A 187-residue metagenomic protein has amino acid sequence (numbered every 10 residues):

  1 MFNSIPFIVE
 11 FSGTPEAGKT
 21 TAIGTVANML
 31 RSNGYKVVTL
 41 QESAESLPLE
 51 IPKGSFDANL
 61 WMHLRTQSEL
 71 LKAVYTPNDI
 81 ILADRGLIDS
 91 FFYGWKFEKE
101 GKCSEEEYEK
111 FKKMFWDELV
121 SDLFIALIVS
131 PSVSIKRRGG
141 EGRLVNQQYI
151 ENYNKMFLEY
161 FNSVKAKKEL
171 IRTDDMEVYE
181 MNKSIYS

Functional and structural regions predicted by a protein language model:
F2, G139-S187: NTP-dependent small-molecule kinase module
F11: Hydrophobic anchor at the beta1->P-loop junction of P-loop NTPases
E16: Walker A (P-loop) phosphate-binding loop of P-loop NTPases
K19: Conserved lysine of the Walker
A22, V26: Hydrophobic positions on the alpha1 helix immediately C-terminal to the Walker A/P-loop
A27-L70: Conserved substrate/cofactor phosphate-moiety recognition/catalytic segment in nucleotide-dependent phosphotransferases
N59-L119: Glycine-rich phosphate-binding loop used to anchor ATP phosphates in small-molecule kinases, encompassing both
Y93-L158: A glycine- and Lys/Arg-enriched "phosphate-lid" helix/loop adjacent to the NTP-binding pocket of small-molecule kinases
